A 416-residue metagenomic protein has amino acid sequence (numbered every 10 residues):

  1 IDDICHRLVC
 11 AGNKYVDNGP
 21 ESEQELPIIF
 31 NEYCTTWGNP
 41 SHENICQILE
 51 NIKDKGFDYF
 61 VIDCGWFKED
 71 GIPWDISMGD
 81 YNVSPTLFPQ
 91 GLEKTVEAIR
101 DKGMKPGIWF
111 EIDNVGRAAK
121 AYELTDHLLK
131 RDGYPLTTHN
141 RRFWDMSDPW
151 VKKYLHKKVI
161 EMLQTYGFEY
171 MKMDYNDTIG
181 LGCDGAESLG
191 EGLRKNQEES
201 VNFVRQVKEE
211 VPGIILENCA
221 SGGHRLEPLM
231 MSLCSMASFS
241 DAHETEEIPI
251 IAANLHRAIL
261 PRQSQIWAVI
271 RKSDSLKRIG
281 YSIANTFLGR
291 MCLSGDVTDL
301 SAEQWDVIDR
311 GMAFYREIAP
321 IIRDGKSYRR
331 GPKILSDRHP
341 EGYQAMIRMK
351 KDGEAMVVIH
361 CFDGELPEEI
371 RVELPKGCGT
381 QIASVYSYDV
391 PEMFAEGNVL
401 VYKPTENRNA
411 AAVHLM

Functional and structural regions predicted by a protein language model:
I1-N18: Beta-strand-rich recognition/accessory modules
E23-I160, Y166, Y170, I179-L181: Aromatic-lined carbohydrate-binding/catalytic grooves of carbohydrate-active enzymes
F30, F60, I99, D174 (+3 more regions): Conserved, mostly hydrophobic/aromatic
P89-G91, E123-I279, L288-R290, S294-G295 (+1 more regions): Active-site neighborhood of glycoside hydrolase catalytic domains
I283-P332: Catalytic cores of secreted or luminal carbohydrate-active enzymes
L335-C378, R408: Carbohydrate-binding surface patches
T380-Y386: Change to "...patches in solvent-exposed regions of secreted, membrane-anchored, or virion-exposed structural
P391-M416: C-terminal beta-strand-rich structural cap/linker in extracellular carbohydrate-active enzymes
